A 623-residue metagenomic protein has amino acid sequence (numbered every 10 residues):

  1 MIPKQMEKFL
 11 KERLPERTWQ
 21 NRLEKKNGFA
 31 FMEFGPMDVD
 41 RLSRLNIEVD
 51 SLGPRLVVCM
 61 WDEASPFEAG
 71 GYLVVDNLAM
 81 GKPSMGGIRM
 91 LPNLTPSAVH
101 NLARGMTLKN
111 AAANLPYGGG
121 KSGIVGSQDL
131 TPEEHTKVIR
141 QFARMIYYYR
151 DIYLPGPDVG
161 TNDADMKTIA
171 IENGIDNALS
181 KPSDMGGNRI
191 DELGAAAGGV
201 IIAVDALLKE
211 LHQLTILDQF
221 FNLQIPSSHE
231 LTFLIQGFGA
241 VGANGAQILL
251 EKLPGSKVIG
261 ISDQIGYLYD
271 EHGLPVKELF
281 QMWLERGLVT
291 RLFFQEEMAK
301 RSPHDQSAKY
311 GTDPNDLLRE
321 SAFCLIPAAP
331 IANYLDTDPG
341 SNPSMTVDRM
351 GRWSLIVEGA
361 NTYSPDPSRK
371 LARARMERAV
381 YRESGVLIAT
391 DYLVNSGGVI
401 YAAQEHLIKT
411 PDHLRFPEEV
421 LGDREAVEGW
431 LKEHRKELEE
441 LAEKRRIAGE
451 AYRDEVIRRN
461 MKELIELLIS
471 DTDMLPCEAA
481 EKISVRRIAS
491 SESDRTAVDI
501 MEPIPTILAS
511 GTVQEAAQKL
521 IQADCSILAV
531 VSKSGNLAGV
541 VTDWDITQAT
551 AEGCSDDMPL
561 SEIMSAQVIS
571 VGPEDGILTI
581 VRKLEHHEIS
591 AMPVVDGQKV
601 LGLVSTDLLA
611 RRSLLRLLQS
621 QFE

Functional and structural regions predicted by a protein language model:
I2-L10, R349-E492: Adenosine-phosphate binding glycine-rich loop
I2-M60: Short, Gly/Pro- and small/polar-rich lid/capping loops
M90-L91, T107-L231: Glycine/serine-rich phosphate-binding loop and adjoining beta1-alpha1 elements at the start of nucleotide-handling
D191-S321: Glycine-rich phosphate/diphosphate-binding loop of Rossmann-like nucleotide-binding domains
G266-Y269, L274-I388: Rossmann-like adenosine-cofactor binding region
D494-P505, G511, D556-V568, D575: Bateman (tandem CBS) regulatory domains
T506-D524, V531-S532, T550, S570-E588 (+2 more regions): The conserved cystathionine-beta-synthase
A538-W544, S590, L601-L609: Short hydrophobic beta-strand motif reused across regulatory alpha/beta modules
